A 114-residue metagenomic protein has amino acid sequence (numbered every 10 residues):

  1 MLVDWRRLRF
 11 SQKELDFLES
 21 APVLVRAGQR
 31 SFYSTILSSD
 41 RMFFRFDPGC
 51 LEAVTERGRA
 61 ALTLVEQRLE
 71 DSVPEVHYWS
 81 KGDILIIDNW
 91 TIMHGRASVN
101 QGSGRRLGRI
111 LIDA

Functional and structural regions predicted by a protein language model:
M1-K81, I86-A114: Active-site environment of non-heme Fe oxygenases that use a 2-His-1-carboxylate facial triad
